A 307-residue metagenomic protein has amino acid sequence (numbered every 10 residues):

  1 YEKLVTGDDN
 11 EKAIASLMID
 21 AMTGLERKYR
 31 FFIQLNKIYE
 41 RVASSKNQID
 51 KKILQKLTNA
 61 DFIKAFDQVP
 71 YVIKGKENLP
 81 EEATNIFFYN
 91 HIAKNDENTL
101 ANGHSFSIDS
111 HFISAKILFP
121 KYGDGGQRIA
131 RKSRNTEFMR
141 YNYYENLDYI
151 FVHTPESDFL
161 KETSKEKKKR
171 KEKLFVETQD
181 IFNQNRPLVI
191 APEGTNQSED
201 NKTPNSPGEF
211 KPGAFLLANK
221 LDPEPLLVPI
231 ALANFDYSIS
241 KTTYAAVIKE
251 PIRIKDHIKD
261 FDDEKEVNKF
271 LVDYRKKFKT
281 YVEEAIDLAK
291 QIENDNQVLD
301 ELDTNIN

Functional and structural regions predicted by a protein language model:
Y1-G126, N135-F151: Membrane-anchoring hydrophobic helices of lipid-metabolizing enzymes
Y1-L17, L35, S164-N307: Non-catalytic C-terminal accessory region of glycerolipid acyltransferases and related lyso-lipid remodeling enzymes
E77-L79, R134, S157, A233 (+1 more regions): Short, solvent-exposed coil/turn elements at secondary-structure transition points
I92-K94, S133, T195, N234: Short, glycine/serine-rich, charged loops/turns that create anion-binding and catalytic segments at active sites
R128-T136, K169-E172, V176: Acidic, metal/cofactor-coordinating or nucleic-acid-engaging core segments within structured domains
I129, I150, L226-I230: Hydrophobic/aromatic beta-strand patches that form the interior of the parallel beta-sheet core in alpha/beta enzyme
F138-Y141, L147-K168, E172: A charged nuclease-like catalytic/ligand-binding cleft shared by nucleic-acid processing domains
